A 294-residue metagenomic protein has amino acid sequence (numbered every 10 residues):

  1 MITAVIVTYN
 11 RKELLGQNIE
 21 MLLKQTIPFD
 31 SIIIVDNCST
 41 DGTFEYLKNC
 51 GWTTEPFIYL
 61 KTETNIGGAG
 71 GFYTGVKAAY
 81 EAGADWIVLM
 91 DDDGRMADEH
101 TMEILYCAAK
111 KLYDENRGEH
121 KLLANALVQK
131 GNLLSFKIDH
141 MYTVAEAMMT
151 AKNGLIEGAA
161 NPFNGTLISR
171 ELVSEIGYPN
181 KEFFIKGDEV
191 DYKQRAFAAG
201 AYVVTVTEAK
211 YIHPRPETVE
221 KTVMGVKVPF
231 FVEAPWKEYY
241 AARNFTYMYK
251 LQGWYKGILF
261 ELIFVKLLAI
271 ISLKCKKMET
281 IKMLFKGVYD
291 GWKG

Functional and structural regions predicted by a protein language model:
R11-Q25: Short, well-formed alpha-helical segments that are part of the catalytic scaffolds of diverse glycosyltransferases
M21, D36-E45, T64, G94-R95: A conserved acidic beta->alpha catalytic loop
T62-E81: Glycine-rich, basic loop-to-helix element that forms the pyrophosphate-binding segment of sugar-nucleotide handling
A84-R95: Short beta-strand-to-loop acidic/aromatic patch adjacent to the donor-nucleotide binding site
E99-K137: Conserved donor NDP-sugar-binding/catalytic core segment of glycosyltransferases
M149-I168: A recurrent flexible, glycine/aromatic-enriched loop bordering the glycosyltransferase active site that acts as
T166, L172-G177, E182-I212: A short, conserved alpha-helix in the catalytic core of glycosyltransferases
K250-G294: Non-catalytic, C-terminal membrane-associated alpha-helical segments of glycosyltransferases
